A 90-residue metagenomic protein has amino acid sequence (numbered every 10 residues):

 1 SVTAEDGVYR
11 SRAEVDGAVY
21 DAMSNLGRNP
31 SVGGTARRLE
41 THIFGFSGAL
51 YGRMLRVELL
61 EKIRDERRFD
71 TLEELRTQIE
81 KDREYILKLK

Functional and structural regions predicted by a protein language model:
S1-K90: Phosphate/ribose-recognition catalytic cores of enzymes acting on nucleotide-derived substrates
